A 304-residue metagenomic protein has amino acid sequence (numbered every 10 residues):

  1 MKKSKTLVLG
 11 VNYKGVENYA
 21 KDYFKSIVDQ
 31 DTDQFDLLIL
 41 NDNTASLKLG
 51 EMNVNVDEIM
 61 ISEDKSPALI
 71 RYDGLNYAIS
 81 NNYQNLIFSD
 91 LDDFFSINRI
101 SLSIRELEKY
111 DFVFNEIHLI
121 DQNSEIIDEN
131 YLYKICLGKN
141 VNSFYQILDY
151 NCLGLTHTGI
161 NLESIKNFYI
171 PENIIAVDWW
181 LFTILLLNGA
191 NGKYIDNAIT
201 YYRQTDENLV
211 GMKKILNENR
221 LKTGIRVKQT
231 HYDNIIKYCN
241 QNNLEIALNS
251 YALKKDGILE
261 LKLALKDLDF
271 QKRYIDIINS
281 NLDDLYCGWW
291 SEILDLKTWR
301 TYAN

Functional and structural regions predicted by a protein language model:
M1, G15, I175, W180 (+1 more regions): C-terminal subregions of glycosyltransferases and related glycan-biosynthesis enzymes
M1-I215, R220: Nucleotide-sugar donor-binding/catalytic module of glycosyltransferases that assemble extracellular/cell-envelope
